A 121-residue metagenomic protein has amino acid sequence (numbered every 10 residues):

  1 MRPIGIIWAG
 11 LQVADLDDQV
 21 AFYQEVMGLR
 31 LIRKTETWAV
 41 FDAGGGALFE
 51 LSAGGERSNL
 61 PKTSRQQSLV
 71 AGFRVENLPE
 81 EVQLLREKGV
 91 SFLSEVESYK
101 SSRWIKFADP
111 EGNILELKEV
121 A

Functional and structural regions predicted by a protein language model:
M1-I7, R30-F73, V82-A108, E119-A121: Vicinal oxygen chelate
I7-A9, Q24: Short, charged low-complexity linear motifs
Q19-Q24, L85, G112: Conserved active-site tyrosine of GNAT-family acetyltransferases
I114-L117: Short glycine-/small-residue motifs
